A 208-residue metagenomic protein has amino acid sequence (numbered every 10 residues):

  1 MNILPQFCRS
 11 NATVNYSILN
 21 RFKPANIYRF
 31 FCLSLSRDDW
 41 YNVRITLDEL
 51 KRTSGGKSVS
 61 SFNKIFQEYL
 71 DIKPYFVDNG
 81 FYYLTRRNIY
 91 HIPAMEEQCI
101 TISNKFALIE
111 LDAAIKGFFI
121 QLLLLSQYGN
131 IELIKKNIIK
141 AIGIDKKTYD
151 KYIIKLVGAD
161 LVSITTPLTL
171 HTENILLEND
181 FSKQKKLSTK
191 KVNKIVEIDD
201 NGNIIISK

Functional and structural regions predicted by a protein language model:
M1-K208: Electropositive, intrinsically flexible nucleic-acid-contacting patches
